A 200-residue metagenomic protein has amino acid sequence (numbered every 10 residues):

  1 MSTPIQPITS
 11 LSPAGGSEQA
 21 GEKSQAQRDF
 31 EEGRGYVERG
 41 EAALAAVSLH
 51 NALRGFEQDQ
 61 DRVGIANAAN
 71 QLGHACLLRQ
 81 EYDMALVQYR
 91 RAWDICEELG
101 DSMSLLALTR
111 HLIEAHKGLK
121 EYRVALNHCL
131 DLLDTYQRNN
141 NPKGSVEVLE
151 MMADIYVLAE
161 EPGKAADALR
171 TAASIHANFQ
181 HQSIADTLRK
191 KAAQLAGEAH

Functional and structural regions predicted by a protein language model:
M1-H200: Intrinsically disordered, low-complexity regions
